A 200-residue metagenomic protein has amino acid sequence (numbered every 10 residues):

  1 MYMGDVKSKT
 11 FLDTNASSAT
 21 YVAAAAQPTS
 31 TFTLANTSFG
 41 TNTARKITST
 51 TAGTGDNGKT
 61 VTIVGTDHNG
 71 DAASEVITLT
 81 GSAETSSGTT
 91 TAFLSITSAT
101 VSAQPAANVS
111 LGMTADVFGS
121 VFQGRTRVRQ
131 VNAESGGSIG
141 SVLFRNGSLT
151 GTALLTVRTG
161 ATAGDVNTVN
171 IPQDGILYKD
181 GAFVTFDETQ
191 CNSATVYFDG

Functional and structural regions predicted by a protein language model:
M1-F11, G65-D67, V109-G136, F186-G200: C-terminal interaction-tip segments
M1-T14, N57-D71, F93-V109: Extended, low-complexity segments enriched in Ser/Thr/Gly and acidic residues that occur primarily in surface-exposed
K7-T66: Autoprocessing Asn-cyclization modules and mimics
S30-S38, D71-Q123, T156-E188, Y197-D199: Beta-sandwich interaction modules
G40-T54, T97-A99, G124-G136, A182-F186: A short beta-strand element within beta-rich, extracytoplasmic domains of secreted/secretory-pathway proteins
D56-N69, V109-M113, G137-V157, A194-F198: Short, surface-exposed beta-strand/strand-loop-strand elements in extracellular ectodomains
